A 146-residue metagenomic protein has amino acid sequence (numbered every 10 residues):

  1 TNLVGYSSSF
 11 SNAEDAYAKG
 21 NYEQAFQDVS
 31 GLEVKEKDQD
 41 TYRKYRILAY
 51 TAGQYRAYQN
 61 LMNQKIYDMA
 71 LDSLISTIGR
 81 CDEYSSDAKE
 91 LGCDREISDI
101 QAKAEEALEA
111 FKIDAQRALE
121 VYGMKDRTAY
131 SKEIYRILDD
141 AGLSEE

Functional and structural regions predicted by a protein language model:
L3-S9, A49-T51: Generic helix N-cap/helix-start motif at coil->alpha-helix transitions
Y6-Y22: Alpha-helical transmembrane signal-anchor/signal-peptide segments
E23-S76: Extracytoplasmic/periplasmic/luminal assembly and interaction segments in envelope/secretory/respiratory proteins
M62-E146: Non-cytosolic head/periplasmic domains of membrane-anchored proteins
